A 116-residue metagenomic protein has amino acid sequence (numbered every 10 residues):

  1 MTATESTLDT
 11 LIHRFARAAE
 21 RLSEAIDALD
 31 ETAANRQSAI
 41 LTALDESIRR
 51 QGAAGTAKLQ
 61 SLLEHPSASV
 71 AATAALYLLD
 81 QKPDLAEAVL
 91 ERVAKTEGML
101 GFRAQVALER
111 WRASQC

Functional and structural regions predicted by a protein language model:
T2-H13, A25, R50-L62, P83-A94 (+1 more regions): Amphipathic alpha-helical scaffolding segments comprising HEAT/armadillo-like alpha-solenoid repeats
L8, A34-L41, A71, G101: Residue-level detector of extended alpha-helical repeat arrays and alpha-solenoid scaffolds
A16-D27: Terminal, intrinsically disordered low-complexity segments enriched in charged/polar and proline residues
I26-E64: Alpha-helical adaptor scaffolds
P66-S67, E97-G98: Short inter-helical turns and helix N-cap capping residues of alpha-solenoid HEAT/ARM repeat scaffolds
A74-L76, Q105: Hydrophobic core positions within HEAT/HEAT-like alpha-solenoid repeats
M99-L108: Boundary/linker segments of alpha-helical solenoid repeat arrays
